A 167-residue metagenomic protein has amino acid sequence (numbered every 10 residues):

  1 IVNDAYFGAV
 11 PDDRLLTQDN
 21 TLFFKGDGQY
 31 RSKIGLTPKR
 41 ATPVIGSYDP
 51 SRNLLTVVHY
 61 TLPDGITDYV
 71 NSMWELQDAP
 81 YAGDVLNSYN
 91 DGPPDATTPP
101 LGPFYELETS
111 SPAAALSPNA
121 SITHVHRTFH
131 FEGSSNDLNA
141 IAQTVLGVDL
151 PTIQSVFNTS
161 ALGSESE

Functional and structural regions predicted by a protein language model:
I1-S121, N139-Q143, A161: A contiguous, surface-exposed recognition patch within enzymatic or periplasmic domains that forms
A120-G133: Short, hydrophobic/aromatic-enriched beta-strand segments in well-ordered soluble domains
N136: Extended, histidine- and acidic-residue-enriched regions that form the cofactor-binding/catalytic faces
Q143-E167: Short peripheral tails and domain-boundary helices/loops at the edges of structured domains
